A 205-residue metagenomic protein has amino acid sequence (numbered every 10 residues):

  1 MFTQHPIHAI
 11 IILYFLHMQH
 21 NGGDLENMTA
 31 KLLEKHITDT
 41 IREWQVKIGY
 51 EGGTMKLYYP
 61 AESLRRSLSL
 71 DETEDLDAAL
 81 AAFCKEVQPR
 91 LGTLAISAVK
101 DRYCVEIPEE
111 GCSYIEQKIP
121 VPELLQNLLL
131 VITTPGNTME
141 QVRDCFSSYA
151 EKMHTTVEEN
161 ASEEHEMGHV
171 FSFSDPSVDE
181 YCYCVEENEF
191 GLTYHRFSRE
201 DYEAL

Functional and structural regions predicted by a protein language model:
T3, I10-H20, D24: Short, positively charged and aromatic/hydrophobic N-terminal segments
M28-K56: Positively charged, polyanion-binding regions of nucleic-acid-associated proteins
Y50-D71, L124-N137: Short glycine-rich, basic-tinged beta-strand/loop micro-motifs
R65-R66, D71-L94: Charge-enriched amphipathic alpha-helical scaffolds
Q88-K118: Charged low-complexity interaction tracts in eukaryotic proteins
L125-A161: Negatively charged, low-complexity tracts enriched in Asp/Glu with abundant Ser/Thr
S147-Y183: A cross-family detector of function-defining hotspots
S177-L205: Intrinsically disordered, low-complexity regulatory segments enriched in Ser/Thr/Pro and charged residues
